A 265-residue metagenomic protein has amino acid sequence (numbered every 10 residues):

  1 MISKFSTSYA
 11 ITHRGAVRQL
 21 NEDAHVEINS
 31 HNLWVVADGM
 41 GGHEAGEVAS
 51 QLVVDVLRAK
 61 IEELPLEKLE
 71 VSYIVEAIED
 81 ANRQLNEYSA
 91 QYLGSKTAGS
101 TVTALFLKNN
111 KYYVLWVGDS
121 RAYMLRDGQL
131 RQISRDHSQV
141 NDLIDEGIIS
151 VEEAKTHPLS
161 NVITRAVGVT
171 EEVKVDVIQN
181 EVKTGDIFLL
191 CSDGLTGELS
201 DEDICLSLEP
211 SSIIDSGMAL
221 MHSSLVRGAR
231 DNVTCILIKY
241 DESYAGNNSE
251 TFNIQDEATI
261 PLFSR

Functional and structural regions predicted by a protein language model:
M1-R265: PP2C/PPM-type serine/threonine phosphatase catalytic domain
